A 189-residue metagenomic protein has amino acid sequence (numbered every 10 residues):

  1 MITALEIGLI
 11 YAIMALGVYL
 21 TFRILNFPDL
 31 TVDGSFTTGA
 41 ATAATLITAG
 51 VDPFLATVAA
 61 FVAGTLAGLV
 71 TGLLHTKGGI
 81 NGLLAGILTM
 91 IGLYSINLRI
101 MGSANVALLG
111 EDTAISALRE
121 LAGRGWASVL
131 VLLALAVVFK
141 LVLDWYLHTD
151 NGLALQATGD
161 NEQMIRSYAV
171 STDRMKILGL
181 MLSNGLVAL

Functional and structural regions predicted by a protein language model:
I2-T57, L73-G78: Single transmembrane alpha-helix segments in multi-pass membrane proteins
A4-L5, L9, G34, F54-V62 (+3 more regions): Hydrophobic alpha-helical transmembrane segments
Y11-L16, A44, T65-L73, S95-L98 (+4 more regions): Transmembrane alpha-helical segments of multi-pass membrane transport proteins and ion-pumping complexes
L30-T38, G79-T89, A154-Q156: Cytoplasmic-side transmembrane-helix entry/capping segments in multi-pass membrane proteins
A40-A41, G64-T65, M90-I91, L180 (+1 more regions): Residue-level recognition of pore/gate-forming positions within transmembrane alpha-helices of multi-pass
V51-I91, V137: Alpha-helical transmembrane segments within multi-pass membrane transporters and channels
A67, G125-L189: Helix-loop-helix "hairpin" substructures at the membrane interface of multi-pass membrane proteins
G82, G86-H148, I177-L178: Transmembrane helix-bundle core of multi-pass membrane transporters and related energy-transducing complexes
